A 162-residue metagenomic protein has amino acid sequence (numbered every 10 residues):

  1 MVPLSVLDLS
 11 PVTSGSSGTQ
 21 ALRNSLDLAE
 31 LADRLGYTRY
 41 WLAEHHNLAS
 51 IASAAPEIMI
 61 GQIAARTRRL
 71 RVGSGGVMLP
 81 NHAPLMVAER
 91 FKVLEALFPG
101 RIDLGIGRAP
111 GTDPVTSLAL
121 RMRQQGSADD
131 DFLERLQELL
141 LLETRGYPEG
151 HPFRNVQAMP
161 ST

Functional and structural regions predicted by a protein language model:
M1-T67: N-terminal beta1-alpha1-beta2 module of alpha/beta enzyme domains
P3, L7-G18, P80-Y147: Flexible, glycine-rich active-site loops centered on histidine and acidic residues that chelate a metal or position
L4-D8, Y40-L42, V72-G75, I102-I106 (+1 more regions): Hydrophobic faces of well-ordered beta-strands that scaffold small-molecule active sites in alpha/beta enzyme cores
H46-A54, P80-L85, M159: Acidic-and-aromatic substrate-binding clefts and catalytic sites of carbohydrate-active enzymes
R66, G75, P114-L118, P152: Glycine-rich, flexible loop/turn motifs
R66-R69, F98: Glycine-enriched alpha-helix->loop->beta-strand junction motifs that scaffold or abut catalytic
P148-R154: Short mixed-charge
N155-T162: Short, intrinsically disordered, charge-balanced linker/junction segments flanking boundaries in proteins
